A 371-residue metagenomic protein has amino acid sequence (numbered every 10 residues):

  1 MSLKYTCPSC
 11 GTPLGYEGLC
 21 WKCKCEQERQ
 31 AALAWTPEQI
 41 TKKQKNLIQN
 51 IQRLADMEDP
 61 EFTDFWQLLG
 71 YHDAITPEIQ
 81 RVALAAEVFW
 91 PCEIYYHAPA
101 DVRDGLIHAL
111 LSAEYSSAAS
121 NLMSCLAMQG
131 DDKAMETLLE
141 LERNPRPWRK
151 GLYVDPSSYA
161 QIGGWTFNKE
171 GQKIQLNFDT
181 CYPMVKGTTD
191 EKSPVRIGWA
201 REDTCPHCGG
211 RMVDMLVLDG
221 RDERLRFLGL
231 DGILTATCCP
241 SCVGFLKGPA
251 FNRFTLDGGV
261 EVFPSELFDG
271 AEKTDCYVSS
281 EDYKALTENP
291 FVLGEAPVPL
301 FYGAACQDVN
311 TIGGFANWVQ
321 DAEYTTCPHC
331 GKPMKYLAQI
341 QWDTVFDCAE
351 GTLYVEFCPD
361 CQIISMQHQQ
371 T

Functional and structural regions predicted by a protein language model:
S2-T371: Preference for intrinsically disordered or flexible, low-complexity segments and adjacent hinge/connector residues
